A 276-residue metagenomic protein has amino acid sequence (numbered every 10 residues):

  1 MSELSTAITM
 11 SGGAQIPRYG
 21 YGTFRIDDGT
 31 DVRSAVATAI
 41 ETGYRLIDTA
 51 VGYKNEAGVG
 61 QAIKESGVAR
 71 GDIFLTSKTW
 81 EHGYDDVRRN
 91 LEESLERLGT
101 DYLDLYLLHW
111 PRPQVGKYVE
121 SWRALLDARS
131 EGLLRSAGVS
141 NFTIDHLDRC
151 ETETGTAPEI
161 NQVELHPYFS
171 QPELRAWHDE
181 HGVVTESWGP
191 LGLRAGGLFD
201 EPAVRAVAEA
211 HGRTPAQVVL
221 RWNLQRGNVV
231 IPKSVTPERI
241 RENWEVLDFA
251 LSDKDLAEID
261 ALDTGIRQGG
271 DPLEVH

Functional and structural regions predicted by a protein language model:
M1-I73, A124, L191-G192, Q268 (+1 more regions): N-terminal binding-site loop/beta-alpha segment at the start of enzyme catalytic domains that lines or forms
S2-I8, A57, Q61-K64, N90-E93 (+2 more regions): Alpha-helical scaffolding within the catalytic cores of extracellular/periplasmic polymer-degrading hydrolases
I26-T30, D48-G58, W80-V87, P113-G116 (+2 more regions): Acidic-and-aromatic substrate-binding clefts and catalytic sites of carbohydrate-active enzymes
D27-A39, G83-G99, E120, D145-D148 (+1 more regions): Short, acidic/polar
L46, Y102-L105, S136, I160: Residues at the N-termini of beta-strands
R70-G83, D104-P111, L165: A short, structured active-site edge motif that brings together acidic residues
V87-L108, D127-E131, T152-E153: CE4/NodB-like, metal-dependent polysaccharide N-deacetylase domain that modifies extracellular/periplasmic N-acetylated
P111-H276: Beta/alpha (TIM)-barrel catalytic core signal, keyed to glycine-rich beta->alpha loops juxtaposed to Asp/Glu that bind
